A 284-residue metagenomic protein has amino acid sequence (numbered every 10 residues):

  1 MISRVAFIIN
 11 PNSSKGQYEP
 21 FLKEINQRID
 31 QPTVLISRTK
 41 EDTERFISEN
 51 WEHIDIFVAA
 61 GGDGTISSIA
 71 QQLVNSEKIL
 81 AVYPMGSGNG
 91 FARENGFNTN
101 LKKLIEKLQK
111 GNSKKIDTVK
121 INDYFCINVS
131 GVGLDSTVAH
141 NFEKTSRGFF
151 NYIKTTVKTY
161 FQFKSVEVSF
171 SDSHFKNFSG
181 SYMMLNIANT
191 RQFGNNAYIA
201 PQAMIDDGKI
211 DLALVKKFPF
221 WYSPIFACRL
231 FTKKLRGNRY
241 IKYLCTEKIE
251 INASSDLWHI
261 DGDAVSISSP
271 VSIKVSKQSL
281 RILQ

Functional and structural regions predicted by a protein language model:
M1-F57, S67, Q71: ATP/NTP phosphate-donor binding region
I2, A6-I8, S37, E77-M184: Catalytic core of DAGKc-family lipid kinases
A59-G61, T65-N75, I79-F91, K103 (+3 more regions): Hydrophobic alpha-helical segments that either span membranes
G131, D135, N186-A200, A264: Glycine-rich phosphate/pyrophosphate-binding beta-alpha loops
D135-V138, S179, F193-N196, W221-S223: Short acidic/glycine-rich loop or secondary-structure boundary segments that cap or lie
S146-I153, P201-W221: Gly/Ser/Thr-rich active-site loops/lids in small-molecule metabolic enzymes that frequently grip phosphoryl groups
K164-V166, S181-M183, D206-D211, C245-E247: A generic structural signal for short beta-strands and their flanking turns/coil linkers
H174, S179, M204, L214-Q284: ATP/nucleoside-binding phosphotransfer catalytic cores, i.e., glycine-rich phosphate-binding loops
